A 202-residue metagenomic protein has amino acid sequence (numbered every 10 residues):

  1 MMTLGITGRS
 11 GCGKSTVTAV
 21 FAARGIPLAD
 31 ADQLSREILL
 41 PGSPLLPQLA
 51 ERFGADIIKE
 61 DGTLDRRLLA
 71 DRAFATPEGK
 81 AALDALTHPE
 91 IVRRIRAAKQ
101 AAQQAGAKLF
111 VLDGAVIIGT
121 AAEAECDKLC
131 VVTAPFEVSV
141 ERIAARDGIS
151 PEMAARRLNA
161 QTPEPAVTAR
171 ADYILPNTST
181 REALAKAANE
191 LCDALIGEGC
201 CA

Functional and structural regions predicted by a protein language model:
I6: Hydrophobic anchor at the beta1->P-loop junction of P-loop NTPases
R9, F21: P-loop (Walker A) phosphate-binding loop of NTP-binding proteins
C12: ATP-binding Walker
S15: Walker A/P-loop
Q33-K108: ATP-dependent small-molecule kinase phosphotransfer cores that center on conserved nucleotide phosphate-binding segments
R94-I95, A102, A124-E125, A145 (+2 more regions): Small-molecule kinase domains that catalyze NTP-dependent phosphoryl transfer to phosphate-bearing small molecules
R96-A105, L109-A145: ATP-dependent NMP and nucleoside kinases share a basic, alpha-helical "lid"
